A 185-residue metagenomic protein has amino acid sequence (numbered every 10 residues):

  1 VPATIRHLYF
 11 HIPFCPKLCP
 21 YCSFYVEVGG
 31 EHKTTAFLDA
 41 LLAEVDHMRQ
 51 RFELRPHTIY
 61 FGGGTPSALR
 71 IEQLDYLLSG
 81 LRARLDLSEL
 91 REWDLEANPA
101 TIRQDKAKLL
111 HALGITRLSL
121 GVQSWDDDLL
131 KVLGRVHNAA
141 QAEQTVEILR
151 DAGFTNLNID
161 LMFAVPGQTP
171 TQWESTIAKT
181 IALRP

Functional and structural regions predicted by a protein language model:
V1-Y9, F52-R55: N-terminal [4Fe-4S]-dependent radical SAM core
A3, L8, L18-C19, E31 (+1 more regions): Generic detection of intrinsically disordered/low-complexity segments and helix-coil linkers/edges
T4, K17-P20, E89-R91, T155: Residue-level signal for beta-strand positions within conserved beta-sheet cores that form or flank
Y9-H11, S119: Structured core elements
H11-F24: Local cysteine-cluster metal-coordination motifs and their immediate loop/turn environment, predominantly Fe-S cluster
V26-R51, R55-P185: Conserved non-cysteine loop/helix-boundary elements of the Radical SAM core domain that shape
